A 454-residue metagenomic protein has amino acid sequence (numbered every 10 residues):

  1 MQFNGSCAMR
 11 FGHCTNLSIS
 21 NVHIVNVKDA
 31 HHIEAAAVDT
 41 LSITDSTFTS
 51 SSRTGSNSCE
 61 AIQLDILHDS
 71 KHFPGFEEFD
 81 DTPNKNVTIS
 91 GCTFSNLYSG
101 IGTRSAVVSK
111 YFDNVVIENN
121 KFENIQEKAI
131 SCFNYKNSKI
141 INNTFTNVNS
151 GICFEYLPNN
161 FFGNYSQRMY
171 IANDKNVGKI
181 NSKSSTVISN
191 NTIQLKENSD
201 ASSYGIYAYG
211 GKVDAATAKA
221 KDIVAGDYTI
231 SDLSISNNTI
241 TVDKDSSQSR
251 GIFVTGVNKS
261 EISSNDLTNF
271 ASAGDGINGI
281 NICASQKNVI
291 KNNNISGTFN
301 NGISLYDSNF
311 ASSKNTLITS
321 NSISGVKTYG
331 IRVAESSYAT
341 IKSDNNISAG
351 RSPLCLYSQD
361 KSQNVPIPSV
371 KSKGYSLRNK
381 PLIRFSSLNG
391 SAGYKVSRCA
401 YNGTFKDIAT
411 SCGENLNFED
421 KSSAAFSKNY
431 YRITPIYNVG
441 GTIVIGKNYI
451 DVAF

Functional and structural regions predicted by a protein language model:
M1, V22, S46, C92 (+8 more regions): Consensus "Asn ladder" position of solenoid repeat domains
F3-R10, K28-A36, S51-I62, K71 (+9 more regions): Short glycine/acidic-rich loop motifs that flank beta-strands on beta-rich extracellular proteins
S6-M9, H13-C14, I19, K28 (+34 more regions): Parallel beta-helix/beta-solenoid
S362-G390, G440-F454: Pro/Thr/Ser/Gly-rich low-complexity, intrinsically disordered linker/stalk tracts
S391-D407: Extracellular low-complexity, O-glycosylation-prone stalks/linkers
I408-E414: Short beta-strand segments within Ig-like beta-sandwich modules, predominantly Fibronectin type-III
L416-F418: Short strand-edge motifs at loop-to-beta-strand transitions and within beta-strands of extracellular beta-rich domains
D420-G441: Beta-strand-rich modules
